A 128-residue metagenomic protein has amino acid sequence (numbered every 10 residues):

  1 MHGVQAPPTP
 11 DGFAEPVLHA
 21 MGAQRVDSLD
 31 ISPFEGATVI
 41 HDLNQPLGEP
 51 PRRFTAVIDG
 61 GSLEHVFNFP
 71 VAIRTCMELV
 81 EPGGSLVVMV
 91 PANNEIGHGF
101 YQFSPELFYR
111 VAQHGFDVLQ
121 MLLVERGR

Functional and structural regions predicted by a protein language model:
M1-G3: Conserved alpha-helix/loop element of class I SAM-dependent methyltransferases that forms part of the SAM/SAH-binding
Q5-G97: Conserved SAM-binding loop
N93, G97-E125: Conserved Class I S-adenosyl-L-methionine
R128: A conserved mid-domain beta-alpha-beta active-site/ligand-binding segment of alpha/beta enzyme cores
